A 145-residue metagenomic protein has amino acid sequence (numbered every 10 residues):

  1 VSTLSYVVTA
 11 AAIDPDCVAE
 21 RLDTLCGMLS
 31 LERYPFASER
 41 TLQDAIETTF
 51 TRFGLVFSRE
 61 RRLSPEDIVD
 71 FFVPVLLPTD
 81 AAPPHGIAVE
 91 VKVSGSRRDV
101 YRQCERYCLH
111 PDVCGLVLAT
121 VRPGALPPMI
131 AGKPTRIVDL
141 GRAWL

Functional and structural regions predicted by a protein language model:
V1, C17-V18, C108-D112: Short, surface-exposed loop and linker segments with low hydrophobicity and enrichment for Pro/Ser/Thr
S2-C17, R62-P65, V121-L145: Domain-level recognition of nuclease-like catalytic cores that cleave nucleotide substrates
L4-A10, D23, G27-G86, G95-R98 (+1 more regions): Active-site metal-binding core of divalent-cation-utilizing nuclease and nuclease-like domains
A19-L29, V113-C114, L118: Conserved short hydrophobic patches within well-ordered secondary structure
P84-G86, V93-V138: Catalytic cores of nucleic-acid endonucleases
